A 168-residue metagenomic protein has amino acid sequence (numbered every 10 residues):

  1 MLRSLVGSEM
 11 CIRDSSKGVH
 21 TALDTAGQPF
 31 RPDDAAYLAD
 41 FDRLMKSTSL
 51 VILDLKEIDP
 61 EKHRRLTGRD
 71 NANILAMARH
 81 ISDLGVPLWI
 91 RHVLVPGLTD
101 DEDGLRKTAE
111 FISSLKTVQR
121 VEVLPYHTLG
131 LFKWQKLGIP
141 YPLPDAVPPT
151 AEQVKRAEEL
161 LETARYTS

Functional and structural regions predicted by a protein language model:
M1-V6, I12: Single conserved hydrophobic/aromatic residue that forms the stacking wall/gate of nucleotide- or nucleobase-binding
S8, R31-Y37, F41, P60-A76 (+2 more regions): Conserved non-cysteine loop/helix-boundary elements of the Radical SAM core domain that shape
E9, R13-S16, A39-R43, N73-A76 (+4 more regions): Alpha-helical scaffolding segments of alpha/beta enzyme cores, especially the outer helices of TIM-barrel or partial
S16-T25, P87: Short beta-strand/loop segments at the ligand-binding rim of alpha/beta enzyme cores
K17-V19, S47, L84, L115: Helix C-cap/helix->beta junction micro-motif
G27-P32, L50-T67, L94-V95, T128-G130: Conserved radical SAM core fold
A36-E57, T108-R120: Structural recognition of alpha->loop->beta junctions
S82, W89, L94-S168: Auxiliary Fe-S-binding modules of radical SAM enzymes
